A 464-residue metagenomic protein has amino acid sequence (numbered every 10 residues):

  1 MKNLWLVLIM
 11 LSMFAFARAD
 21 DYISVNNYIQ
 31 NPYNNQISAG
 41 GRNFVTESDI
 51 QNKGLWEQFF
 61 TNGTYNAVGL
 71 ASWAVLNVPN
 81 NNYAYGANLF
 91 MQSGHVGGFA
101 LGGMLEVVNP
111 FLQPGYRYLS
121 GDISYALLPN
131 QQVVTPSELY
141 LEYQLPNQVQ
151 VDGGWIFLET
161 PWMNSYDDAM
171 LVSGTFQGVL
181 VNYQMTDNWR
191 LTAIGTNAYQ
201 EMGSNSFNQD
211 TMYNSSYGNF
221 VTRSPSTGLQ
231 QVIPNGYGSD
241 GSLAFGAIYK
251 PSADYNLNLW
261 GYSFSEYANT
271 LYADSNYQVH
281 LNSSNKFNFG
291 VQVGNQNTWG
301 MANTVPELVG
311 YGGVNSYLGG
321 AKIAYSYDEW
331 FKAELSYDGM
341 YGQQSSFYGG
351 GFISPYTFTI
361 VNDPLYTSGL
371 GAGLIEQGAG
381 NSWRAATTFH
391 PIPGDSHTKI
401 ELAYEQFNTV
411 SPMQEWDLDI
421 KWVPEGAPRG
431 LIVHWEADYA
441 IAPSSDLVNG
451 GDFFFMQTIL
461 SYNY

Functional and structural regions predicted by a protein language model:
S12-F16: N-terminal signal peptide c-region/cleavage motif recognized by signal peptidases
R18-L158, N182-Y183, W189, S283 (+4 more regions): Beta-barrel outer-membrane channel/assembly domains of diderm bacteria
Y33, G115-V133, S137-E138, Q148-S252 (+2 more regions): Surface-exposed coil loops of outer-membrane beta-barrel proteins
V68-V75, V151-Y166, L191-A193, F245 (+6 more regions): Transmembrane beta-strand segments that form the barrel wall of outer-membrane beta-barrel proteins
L76-N82, L145, L158, Y166-S173 (+6 more regions): Solvent-exposed loop/turn segments connecting transmembrane beta-strands in outer-membrane beta-barrel proteins
Y85-L89, T135-L139, Q177-V179, G241-F245 (+6 more regions): Hydrophobic, lipid-facing positions within transmembrane beta-strands of outer-membrane proteins
V108-P114, W189-S242, S284-T359, V433-N463: Outer-membrane beta-barrel translocator/channel fold
K332-V423: C-terminal structural cap/anchor segments
